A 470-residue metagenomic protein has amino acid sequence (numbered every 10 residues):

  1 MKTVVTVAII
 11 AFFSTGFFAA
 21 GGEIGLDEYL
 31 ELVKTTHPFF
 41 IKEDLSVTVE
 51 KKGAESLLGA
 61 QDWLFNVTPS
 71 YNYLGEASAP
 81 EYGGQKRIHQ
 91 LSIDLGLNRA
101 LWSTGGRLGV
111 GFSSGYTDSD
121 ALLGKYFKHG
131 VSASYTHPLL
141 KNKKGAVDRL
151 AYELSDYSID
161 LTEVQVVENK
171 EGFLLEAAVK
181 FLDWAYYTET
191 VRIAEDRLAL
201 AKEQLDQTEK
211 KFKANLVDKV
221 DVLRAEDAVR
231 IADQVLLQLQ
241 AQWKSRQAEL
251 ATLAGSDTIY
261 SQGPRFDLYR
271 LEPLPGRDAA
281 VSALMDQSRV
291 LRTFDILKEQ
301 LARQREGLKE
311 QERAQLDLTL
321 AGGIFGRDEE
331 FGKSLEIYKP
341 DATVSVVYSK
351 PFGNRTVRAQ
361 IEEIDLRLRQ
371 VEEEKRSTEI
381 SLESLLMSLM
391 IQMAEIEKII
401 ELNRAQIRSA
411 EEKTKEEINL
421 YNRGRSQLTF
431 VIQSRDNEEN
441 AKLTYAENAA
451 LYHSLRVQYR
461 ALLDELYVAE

Functional and structural regions predicted by a protein language model:
T3, I24, Y157, E163-A283 (+6 more regions): Periplasmic alpha-helical coiled-coil/stalk elements that build and connect Gram-negative outer-membrane
V7-G16: Bacterial N-terminal signal peptides
A19-S92, Y135, L140-L150, L154-D156 (+8 more regions): Bacterial Sec-pathway N-terminal export signals of envelope proteins
I41-L45, L58, S103-K128, L140-Q165 (+7 more regions): Sec/SRP-type N-terminal targeting helices
V47-V49, A54-S56, Y71, Y152-L154 (+27 more regions): Heptad-repeat amphipathic alpha-helical coiled-coil interaction surface used for oligomerization/assembly
P69-Y135, R265-L274, E306, E310 (+1 more regions): Small/polar, glycine/serine/threonine/aspartate-rich low-complexity segments that form flexible
F212-L216, Y421-R425, L462: A short glycine-centered flexible hinge/capping loop motif at secondary-structure junctions
D218-V220, N422-E447: Short terminal targeting/anchoring segments
